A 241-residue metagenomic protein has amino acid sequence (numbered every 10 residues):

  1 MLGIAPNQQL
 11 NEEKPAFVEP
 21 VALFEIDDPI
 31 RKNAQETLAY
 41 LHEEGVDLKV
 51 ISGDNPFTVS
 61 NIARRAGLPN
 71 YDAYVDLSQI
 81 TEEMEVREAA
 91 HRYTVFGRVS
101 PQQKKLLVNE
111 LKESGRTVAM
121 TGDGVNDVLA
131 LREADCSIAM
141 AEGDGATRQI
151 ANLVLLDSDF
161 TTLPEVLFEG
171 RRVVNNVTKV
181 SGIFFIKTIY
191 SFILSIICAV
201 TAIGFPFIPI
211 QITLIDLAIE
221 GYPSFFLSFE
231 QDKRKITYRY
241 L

Functional and structural regions predicted by a protein language model:
M1-E110, S114, T121, V128 (+2 more regions): Cytosolic catalytic headpieces and adjacent flexible linkers of membrane translocases
N70-A119, A134, A141-L241: Membrane-embedded transport module
